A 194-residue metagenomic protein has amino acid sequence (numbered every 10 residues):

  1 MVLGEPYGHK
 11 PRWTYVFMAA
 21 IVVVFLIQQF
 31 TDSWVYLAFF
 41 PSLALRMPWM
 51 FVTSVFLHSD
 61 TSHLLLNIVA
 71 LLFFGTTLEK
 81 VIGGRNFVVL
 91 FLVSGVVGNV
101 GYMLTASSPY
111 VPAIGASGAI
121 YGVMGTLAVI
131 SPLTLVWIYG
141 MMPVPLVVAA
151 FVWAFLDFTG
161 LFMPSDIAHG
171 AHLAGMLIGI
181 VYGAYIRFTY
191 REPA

Functional and structural regions predicted by a protein language model:
M1-A194: A detector for small-residue-rich transmembrane helices and their helix-helix packing motifs
